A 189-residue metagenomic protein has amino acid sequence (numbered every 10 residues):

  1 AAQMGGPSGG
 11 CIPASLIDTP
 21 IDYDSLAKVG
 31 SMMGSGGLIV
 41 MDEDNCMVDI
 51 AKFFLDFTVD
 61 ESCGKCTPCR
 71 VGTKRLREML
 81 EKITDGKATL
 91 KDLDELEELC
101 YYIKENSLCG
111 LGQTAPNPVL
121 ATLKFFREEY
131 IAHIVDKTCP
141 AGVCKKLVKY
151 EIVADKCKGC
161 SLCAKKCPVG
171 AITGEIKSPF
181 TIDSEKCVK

Functional and structural regions predicted by a protein language model:
A1-Y150: Redox cofactor-anchoring modules in respiratory/redox and cofactor-processing assemblies
F54-F57, C139-G159, G170-K189: Ferredoxin-like iron-sulfur electron-transfer modules
S62, R75-L76, C163, I172 (+1 more regions): Extended, hydrophobic alpha-helical segments in both membrane/secreted and soluble proteins
C63-C69, C109, C157-C163, C167 (+1 more regions): Short cysteine clusters
G72, A115, C163, S178 (+1 more regions): A generic "binding-loop/recognition-motif" signal
E105, P168-V169: The C-terminal cap of the DNA-recognition helix in HTH/winged-HTH DNA-binding domains, marking the helix-to-coil
